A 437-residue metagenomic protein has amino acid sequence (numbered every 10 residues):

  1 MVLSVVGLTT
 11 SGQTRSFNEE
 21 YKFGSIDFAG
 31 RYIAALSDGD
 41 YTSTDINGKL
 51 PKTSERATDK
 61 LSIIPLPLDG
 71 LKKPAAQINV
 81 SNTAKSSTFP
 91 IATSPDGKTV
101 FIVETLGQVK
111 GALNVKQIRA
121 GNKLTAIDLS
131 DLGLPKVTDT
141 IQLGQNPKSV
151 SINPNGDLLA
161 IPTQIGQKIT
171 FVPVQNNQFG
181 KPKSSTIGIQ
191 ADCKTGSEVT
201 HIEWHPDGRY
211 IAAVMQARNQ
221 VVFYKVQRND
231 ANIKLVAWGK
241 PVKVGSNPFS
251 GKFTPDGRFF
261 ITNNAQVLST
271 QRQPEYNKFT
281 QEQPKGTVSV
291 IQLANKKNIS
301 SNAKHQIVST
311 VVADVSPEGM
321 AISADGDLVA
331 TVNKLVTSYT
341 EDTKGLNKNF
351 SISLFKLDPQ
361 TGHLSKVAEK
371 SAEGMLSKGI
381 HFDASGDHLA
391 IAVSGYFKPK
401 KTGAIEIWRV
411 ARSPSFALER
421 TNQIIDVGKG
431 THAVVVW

Functional and structural regions predicted by a protein language model:
M1-G7: Bacterial N-terminal signal peptides
L3, G12-W437: Predominantly soluble domains enriched in secretory-pathway, periplasmic, or organellar proteins
